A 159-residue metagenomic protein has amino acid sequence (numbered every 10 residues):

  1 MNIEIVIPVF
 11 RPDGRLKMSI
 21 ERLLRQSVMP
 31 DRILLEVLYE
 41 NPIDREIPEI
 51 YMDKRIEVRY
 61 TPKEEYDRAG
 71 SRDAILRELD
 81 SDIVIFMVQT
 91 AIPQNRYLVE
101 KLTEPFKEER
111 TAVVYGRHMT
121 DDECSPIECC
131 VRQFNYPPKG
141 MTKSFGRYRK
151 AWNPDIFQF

Functional and structural regions predicted by a protein language model:
N2-E4, R32: Cell-envelope/extracellular polymer assembly enzymes that use nucleotide-activated donors
P12-R25: Short, well-formed alpha-helical segments that are part of the catalytic scaffolds of diverse glycosyltransferases
P30-E40, T61: Short beta-strand/loop segment that forms part of the nucleotide-sugar
V37-I47, A91-I92: A conserved acidic beta->alpha catalytic loop
P62-L79: Glycine-rich, basic loop-to-helix element that forms the pyrophosphate-binding segment of sugar-nucleotide handling
D82-I92: Short beta-strand-to-loop acidic/aromatic patch adjacent to the donor-nucleotide binding site
I92, R96-C129: Conserved donor NDP-sugar-binding/catalytic core segment of glycosyltransferases
F134-F159: Short, flexible, basic/aromatic active-site loop/helix in glycosyltransferases
